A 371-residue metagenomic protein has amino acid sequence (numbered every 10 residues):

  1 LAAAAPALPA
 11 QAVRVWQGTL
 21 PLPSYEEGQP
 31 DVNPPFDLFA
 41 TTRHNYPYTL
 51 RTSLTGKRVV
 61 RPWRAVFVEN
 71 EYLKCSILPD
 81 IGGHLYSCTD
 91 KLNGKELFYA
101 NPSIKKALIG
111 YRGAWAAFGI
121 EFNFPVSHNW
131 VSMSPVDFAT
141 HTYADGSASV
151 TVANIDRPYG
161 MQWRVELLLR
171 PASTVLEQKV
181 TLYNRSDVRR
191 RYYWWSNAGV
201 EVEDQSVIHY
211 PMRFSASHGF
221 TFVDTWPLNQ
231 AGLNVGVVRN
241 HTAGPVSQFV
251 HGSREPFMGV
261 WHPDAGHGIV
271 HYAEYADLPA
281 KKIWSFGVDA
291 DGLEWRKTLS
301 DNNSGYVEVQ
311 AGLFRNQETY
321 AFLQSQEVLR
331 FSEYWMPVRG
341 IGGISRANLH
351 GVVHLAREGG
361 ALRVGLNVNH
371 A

Functional and structural regions predicted by a protein language model:
A2-A12: Boundary at the C-terminal end of the N-terminal hydrophobic targeting segment
V13-V15, L73-I77, W163-L169, I269-Y272 (+1 more regions): Broad, structure-driven detector of short, well-ordered beta-strand segments within folded domains
G18-D37, V66, L73-D80, H84-S87 (+4 more regions): A contiguous, surface-exposed recognition patch within enzymatic or periplasmic domains that forms
P34-E69, A117-T174, D291-A321, S325: Extended, loop-rich substrate-binding clefts of extracytoplasmic carbohydrate-active enzymes
L92-R112: Active-site-surrounding "flap" and adjacent substrate/cofactor-binding loops of secreted or lumenal enzymes, prototyped
L182, W335, L366-V368: Hydrophobic beta-strand positions in extracellular immunoglobulin-like domains
L329-I344: A general sequence property marking short-to-moderate contiguous segments in secreted/outer-membrane adhesion
I341-H370: Surface beta-strand/loop "capping" patches
